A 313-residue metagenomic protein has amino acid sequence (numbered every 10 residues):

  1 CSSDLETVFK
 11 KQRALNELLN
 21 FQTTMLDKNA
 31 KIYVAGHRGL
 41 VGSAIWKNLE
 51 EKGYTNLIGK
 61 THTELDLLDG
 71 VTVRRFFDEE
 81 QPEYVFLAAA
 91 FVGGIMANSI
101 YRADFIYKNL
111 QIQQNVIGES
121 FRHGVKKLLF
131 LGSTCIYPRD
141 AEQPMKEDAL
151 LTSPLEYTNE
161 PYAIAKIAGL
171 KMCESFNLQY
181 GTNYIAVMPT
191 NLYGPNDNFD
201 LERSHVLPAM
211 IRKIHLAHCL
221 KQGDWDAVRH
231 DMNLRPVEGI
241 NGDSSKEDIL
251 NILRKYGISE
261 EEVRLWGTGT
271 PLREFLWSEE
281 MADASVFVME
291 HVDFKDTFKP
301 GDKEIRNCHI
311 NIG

Functional and structural regions predicted by a protein language model:
C1-S2: Short, small-residue-biased leader/transition segments that mark boundaries at the very start of proteins
L26, L178, L192, P208-R264 (+1 more regions): Alpha-helical substrate-binding/gating segment
A30-L49: N-terminal Rossmann NAD(P)H-binding glycine-rich loop of SDR-like oxidoreductase domains
K31, Y84-V85, S99-F130: NAD(P)-cofactor binding segment of oxidoreductase domains
K52-R75: Adenosine-cofactor binding site in Rossmann-like domains, unifying the SAM/SAH pocket of S-adenosylmethionine-dependent
G70-L110: NAD(P)H-binding glycine-rich loop region in Rossmannoid oxidoreductase-like domains and their noncatalytic homologs
Q114-N159, I185, N198: Conserved Rossmann-fold NAD(P)-dependent oxidoreductase catalytic core, especially the SDR/UDP-sugar
Y157-M188, A209-L220: Active-site Tyr-X1-5-Lys
